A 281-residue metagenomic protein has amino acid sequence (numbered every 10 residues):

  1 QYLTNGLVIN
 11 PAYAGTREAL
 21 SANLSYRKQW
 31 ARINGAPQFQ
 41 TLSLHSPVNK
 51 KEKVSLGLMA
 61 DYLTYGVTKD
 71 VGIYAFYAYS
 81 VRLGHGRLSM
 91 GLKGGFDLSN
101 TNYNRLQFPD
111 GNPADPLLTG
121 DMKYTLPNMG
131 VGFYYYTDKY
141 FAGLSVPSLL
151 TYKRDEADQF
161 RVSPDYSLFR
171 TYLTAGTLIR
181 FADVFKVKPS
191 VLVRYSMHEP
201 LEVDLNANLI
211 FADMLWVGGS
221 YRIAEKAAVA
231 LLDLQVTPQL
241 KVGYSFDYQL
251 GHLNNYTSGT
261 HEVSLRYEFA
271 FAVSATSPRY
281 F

Functional and structural regions predicted by a protein language model:
Q1-F281: Subset of outer-membrane beta-barrel
